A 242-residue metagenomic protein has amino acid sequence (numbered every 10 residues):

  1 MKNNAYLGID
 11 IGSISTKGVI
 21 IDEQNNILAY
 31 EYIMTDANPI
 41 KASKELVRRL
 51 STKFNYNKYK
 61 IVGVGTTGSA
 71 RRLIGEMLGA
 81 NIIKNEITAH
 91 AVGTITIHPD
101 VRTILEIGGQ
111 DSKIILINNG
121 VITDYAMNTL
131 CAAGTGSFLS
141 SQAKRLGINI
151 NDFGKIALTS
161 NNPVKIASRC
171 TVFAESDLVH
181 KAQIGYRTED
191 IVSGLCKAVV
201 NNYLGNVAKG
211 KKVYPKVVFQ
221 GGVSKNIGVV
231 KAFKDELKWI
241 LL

Functional and structural regions predicted by a protein language model:
M1-Q24, V101-N118: Gly/Thr-rich phosphate-binding beta-strand-loop-beta motif of the actin/hexokinase/Hsp70
Y6-K41, E45-R49, D124-Y125, T129-L130: Short glycine-rich, Thr/Ser-proximal phosphate-binding strand/loop in the N-terminal lobe of ATP-dependent enzymes
E31-T35, F54-I87, T123-D124: Short beta-strand-loop/turn "lid" adjacent to the catalytic site in phosphate-handling enzymes
D36-P39, N119-N162: Glycine-rich phosphate-binding loop plus the immediately following alpha-helix
V47-V62, Y203-P215: Phosphate/pyrophosphate-binding loops at sites that engage ATP/ADP/AMP, CoA/4′-phosphopantetheine, polyphosphate
G68-A70, A208-L242: Glycine-rich phosphate-binding loops at beta-strand->alpha-helix junctions
S176-G205: Adenine-nucleotide phosphate-binding core of ATP-dependent small-molecule kinases
